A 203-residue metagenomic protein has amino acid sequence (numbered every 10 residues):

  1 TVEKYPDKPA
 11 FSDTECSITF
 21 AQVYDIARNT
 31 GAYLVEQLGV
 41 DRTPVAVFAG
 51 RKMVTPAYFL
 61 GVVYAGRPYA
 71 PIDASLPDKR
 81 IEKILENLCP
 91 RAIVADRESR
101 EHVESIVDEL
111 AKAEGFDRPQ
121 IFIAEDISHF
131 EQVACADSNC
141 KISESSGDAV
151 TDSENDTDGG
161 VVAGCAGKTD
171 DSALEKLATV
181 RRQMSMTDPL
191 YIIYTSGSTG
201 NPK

Functional and structural regions predicted by a protein language model:
T1-K203: Carrier-protein-dependent adenylate-forming modules in NRPS/ANL systems
